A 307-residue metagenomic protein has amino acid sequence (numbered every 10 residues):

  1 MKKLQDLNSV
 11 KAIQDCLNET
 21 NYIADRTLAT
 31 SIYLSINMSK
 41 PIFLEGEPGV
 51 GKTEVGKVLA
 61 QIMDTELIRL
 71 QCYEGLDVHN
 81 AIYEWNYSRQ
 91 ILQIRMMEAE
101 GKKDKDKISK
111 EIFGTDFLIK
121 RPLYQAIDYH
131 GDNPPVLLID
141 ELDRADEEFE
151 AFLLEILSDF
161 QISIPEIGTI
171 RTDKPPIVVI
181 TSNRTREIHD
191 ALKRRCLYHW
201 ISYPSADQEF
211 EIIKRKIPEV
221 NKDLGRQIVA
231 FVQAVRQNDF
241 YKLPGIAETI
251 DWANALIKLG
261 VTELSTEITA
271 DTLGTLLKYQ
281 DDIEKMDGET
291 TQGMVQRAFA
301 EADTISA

Functional and structural regions predicted by a protein language model:
M1-A307: C-terminal regulatory/interaction module of P-loop NTP-utilizing enzymes
